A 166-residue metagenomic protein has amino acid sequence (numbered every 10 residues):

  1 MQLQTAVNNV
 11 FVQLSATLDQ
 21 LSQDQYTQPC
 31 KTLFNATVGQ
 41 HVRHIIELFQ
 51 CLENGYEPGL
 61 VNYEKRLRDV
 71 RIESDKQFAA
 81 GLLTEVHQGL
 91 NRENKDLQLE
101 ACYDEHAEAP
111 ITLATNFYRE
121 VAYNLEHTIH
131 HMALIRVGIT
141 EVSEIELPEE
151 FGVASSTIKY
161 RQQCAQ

Functional and structural regions predicted by a protein language model:
M1-Q23, G39-E57: Alpha-helical bundle segments that constitute or directly flank the non-heme di-iron/ferroxidase center
L3-V10, T37-V38, D75, A79-L82 (+1 more regions): Amphipathic alpha-helix face/heptad-repeat signature
F11, S15-D19, I46-Q50, T84-N91 (+2 more regions): Structural signal for well-ordered, non-membrane alpha-helices
T27-K65, P110-G152, I158: Short, contiguous alpha-helical
G59-Q98: Helix-adjacent hinge/juxtasegments
R92-P110: Carboxylate-rich helix-loop segments that flank metal/cofactor sites and access channels in metalloenzymes
Q98-E100, A154-Q162: Short, contiguous hydrophobic alpha-helices characteristic of membrane insertion segments
